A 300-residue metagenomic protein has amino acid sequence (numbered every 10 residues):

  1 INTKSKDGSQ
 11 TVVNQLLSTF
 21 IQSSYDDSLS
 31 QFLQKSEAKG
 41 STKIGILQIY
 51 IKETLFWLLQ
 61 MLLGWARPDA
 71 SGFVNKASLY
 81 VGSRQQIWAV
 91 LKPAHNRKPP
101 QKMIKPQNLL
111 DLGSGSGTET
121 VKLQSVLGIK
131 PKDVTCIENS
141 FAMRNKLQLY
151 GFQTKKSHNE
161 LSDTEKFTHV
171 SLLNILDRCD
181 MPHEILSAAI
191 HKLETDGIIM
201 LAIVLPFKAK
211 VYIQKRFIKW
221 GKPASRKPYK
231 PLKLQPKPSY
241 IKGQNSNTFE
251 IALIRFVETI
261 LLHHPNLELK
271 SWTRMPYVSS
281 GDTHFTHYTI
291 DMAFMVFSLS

Functional and structural regions predicted by a protein language model:
I1-K105, S116-L127, Y212-S300: N-terminal accessory regions of S-adenosyl-L-methionine
Q107, T168: Conserved acidic residues
N108-L110, G115-L161: Class I SAM-dependent methyltransferase SAM/SAH-binding core
L127-G128, C179, L193: A generic alpha-to-beta junction signature in SAM-dependent methyltransferases
S171: A conserved beta-strand element that flanks and buttresses the S-adenosyl-L-methionine
N174-R178: A short His-aromatic
E184-T195: A short glycine-rich, Lys/Arg-flanked "PGG" loop and its adjoining helix->strand segment in the class I
D196-L205: Conserved beta-strand signature within the Rossmann-like core of class I S-adenosyl-L-methionine
